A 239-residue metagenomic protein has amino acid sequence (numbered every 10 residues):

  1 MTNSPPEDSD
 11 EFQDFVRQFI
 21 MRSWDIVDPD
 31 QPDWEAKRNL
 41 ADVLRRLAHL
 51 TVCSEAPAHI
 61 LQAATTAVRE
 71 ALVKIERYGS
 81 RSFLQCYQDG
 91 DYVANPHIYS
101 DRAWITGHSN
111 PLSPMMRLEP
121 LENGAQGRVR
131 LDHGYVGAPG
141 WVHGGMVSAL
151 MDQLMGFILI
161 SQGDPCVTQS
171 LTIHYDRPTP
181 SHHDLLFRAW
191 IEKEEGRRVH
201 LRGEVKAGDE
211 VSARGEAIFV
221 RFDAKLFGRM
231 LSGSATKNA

Functional and structural regions predicted by a protein language model:
T2-D89, V93, T179-S181, E192-A239: HotDog/MaoC-like acyl-thioester-processing domains
S4-E11, E122-G124, V142-P165: Active-site helix/loop of acyl-thioester processing domains in fatty-acid/polyketide metabolism, spanning hotdog-fold
A58-G134: Long amphipathic N-terminal alpha/beta scaffold segment
L131-G145: Short histidine-centered catalytic/ligand-binding loop motif
